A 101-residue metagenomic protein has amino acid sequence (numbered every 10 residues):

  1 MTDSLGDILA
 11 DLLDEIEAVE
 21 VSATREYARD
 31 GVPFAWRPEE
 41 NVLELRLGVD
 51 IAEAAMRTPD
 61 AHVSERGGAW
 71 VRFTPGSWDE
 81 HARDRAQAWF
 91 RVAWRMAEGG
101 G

Functional and structural regions predicted by a protein language model:
M1-G101: Charge-dense, helix-prone N-terminal extensions
